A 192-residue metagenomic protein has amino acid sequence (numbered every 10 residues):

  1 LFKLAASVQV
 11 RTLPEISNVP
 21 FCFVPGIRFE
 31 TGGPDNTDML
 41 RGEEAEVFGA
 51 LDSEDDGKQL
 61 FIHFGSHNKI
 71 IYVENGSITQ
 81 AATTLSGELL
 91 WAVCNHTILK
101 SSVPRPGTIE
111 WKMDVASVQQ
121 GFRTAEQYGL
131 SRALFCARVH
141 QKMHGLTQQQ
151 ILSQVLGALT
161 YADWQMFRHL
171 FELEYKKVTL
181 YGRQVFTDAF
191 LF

Functional and structural regions predicted by a protein language model:
L1, F64-H67, T179-Q184: Glycine-rich beta-strand-to-loop/alpha-helix junction loops that act as flexible
L1-T37, N75: Short beta-strand-loop/turn "lid" adjacent to the catalytic site in phosphate-handling enzymes
R11-T12, G49-L51, R168-H169: Short, flexible, glycine/charge-rich loop motifs used to bind or transfer phosphoryl groups or to couple energy/partner
N18, D56-Q59, Y175-K177: A general structural motif
G26-L60, F64, K69-T124: Glycine-rich phosphate-binding loop plus the immediately following alpha-helix
I98-S101, R105-F192: ATP-binding/phosphotransfer module of carbohydrate and carboxylate kinases, centering on a glycine-rich
